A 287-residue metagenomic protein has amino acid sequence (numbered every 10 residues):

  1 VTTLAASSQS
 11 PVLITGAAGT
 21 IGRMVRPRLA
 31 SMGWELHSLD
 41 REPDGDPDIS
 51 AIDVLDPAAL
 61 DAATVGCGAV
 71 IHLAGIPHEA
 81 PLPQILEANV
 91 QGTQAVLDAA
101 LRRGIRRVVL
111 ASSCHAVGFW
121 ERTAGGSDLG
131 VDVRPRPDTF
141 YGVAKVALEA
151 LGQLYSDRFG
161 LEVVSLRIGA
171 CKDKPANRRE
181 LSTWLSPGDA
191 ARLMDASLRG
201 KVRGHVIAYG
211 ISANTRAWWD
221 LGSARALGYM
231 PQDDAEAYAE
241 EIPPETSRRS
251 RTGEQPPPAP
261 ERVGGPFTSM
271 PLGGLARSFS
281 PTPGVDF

Functional and structural regions predicted by a protein language model:
V12-M32: N-terminal Rossmann NAD(P)H-binding glycine-rich loop of SDR-like oxidoreductase domains
R41-D56: Rossmann-fold cofactor-recognition segment
V54-A88: NAD(P)H-binding glycine-rich loop region in Rossmannoid oxidoreductase-like domains and their noncatalytic homologs
L55, Q84-A95, R103, C114 (+4 more regions): Glycine-rich NAD(P)-binding loop of the Rossmann-fold in SDR/ketoreductase-type enzymes
E87, A124-V163: Catalytic helix-loop patch of NAD(P)-dependent Rossmann-fold dehydrogenases
A95-P135: Conserved Rossmann-fold NAD(P)-dependent oxidoreductase catalytic core, especially the SDR/UDP-sugar
I168-K174, W184-H205, A213: Alpha-helical substrate-binding/gating segment
I207, A213-M230, E245-V285: Conserved C-terminal active-site "lid" loop/helix of NAD(P)H-dependent oxidoreductases that clamps the redox cofactor
